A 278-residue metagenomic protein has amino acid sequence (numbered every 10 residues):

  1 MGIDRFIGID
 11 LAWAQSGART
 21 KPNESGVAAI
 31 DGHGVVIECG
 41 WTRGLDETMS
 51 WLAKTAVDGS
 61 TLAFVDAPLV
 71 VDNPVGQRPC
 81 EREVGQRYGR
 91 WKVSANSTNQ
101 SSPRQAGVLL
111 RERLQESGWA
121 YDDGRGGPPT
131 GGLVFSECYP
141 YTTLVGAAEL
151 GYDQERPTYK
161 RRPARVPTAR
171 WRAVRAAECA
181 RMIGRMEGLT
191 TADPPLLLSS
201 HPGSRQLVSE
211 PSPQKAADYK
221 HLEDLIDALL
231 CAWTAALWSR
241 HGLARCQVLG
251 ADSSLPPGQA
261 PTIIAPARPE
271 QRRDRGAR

Functional and structural regions predicted by a protein language model:
M1-I7, L11-R278: RNase H-like (RuvC/DEDD) metal-dependent nuclease/polynucleotide-processing core
